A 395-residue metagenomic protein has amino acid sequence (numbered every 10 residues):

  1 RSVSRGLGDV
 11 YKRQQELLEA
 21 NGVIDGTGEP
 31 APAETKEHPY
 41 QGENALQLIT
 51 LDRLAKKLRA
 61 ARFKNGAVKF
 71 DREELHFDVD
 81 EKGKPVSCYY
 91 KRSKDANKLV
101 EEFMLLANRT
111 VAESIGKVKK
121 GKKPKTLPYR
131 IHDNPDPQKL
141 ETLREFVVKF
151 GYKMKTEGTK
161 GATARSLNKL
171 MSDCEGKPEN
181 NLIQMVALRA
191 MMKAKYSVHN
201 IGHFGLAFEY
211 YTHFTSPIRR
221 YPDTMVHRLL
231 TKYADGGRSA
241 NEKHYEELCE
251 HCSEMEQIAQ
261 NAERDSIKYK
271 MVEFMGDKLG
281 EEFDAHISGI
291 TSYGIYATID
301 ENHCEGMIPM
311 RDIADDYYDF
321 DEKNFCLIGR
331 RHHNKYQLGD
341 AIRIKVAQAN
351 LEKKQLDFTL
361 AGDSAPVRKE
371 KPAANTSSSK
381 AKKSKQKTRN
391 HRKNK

Functional and structural regions predicted by a protein language model:
S2: Post-transcriptional modification and biogenesis factors for structured RNAs of the translation apparatus
R5, D9-K395: Conserved, carboxylate-rich catalytic/transport cores that coordinate ions
